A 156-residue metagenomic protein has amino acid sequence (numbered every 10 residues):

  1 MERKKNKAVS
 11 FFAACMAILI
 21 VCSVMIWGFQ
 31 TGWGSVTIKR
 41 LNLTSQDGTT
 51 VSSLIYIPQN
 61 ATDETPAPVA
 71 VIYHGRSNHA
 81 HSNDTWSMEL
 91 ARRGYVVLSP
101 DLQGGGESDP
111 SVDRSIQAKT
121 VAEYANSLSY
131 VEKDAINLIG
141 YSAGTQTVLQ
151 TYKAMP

Functional and structural regions predicted by a protein language model:
M1-I18: N-terminal Sec-pathway targeting helices
I26-T65: N-terminal cap/lid segment of alpha/beta-hydrolase-fold proteins
Q46, Y56, N78, S82 (+2 more regions): Structured catalytic core of nucleotide-sugar glycosyltransferases
T62-P66, G75-E107: Short substrate-entry loop that stabilizes the transition state in hydrolases
P68-A70: Alpha/beta-hydrolase fold active-site loops
D109-S129: Alpha/beta-hydrolase active-site loop
Y124-Y130, D134-P156: Primarily recognizes the serine-hydrolase "nucleophile elbow" in alpha/beta-hydrolase and SGNH/GDSL folds
